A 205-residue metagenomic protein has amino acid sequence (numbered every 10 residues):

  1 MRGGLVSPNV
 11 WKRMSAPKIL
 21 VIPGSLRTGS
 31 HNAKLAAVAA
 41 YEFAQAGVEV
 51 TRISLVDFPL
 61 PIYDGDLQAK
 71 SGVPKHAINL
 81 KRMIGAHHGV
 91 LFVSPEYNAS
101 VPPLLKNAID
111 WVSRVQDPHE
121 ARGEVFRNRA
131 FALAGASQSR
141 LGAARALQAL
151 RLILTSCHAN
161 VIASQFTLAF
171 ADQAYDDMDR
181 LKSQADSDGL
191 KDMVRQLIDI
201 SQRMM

Functional and structural regions predicted by a protein language model:
G3-R13: Short, Lys/Arg-enriched N-terminal segments with co-localized hydrophobic residues within the first ~10-30 amino acids
W11-S15, N160-M205: Glycine-rich phosphate/pyrophosphate-binding loop and the adjoining helix
A16-A46: N-terminal beta1-alpha1 ligand-phosphate binding loop
G24, L55, A136: Cofactor-binding loop segments of dinucleotide-utilizing enzymes, especially the Rossmann-like FAD- and NAD(P)+-binding
A46-T51, A159: A generic structural motif
L55-G72, A174-M178: N-terminal beta-loop-helix "entrance" segment that forms/cooperates in small-molecule cofactor or anionic ligand
G72-C157: Helix-loop-strand module that forms the ligand-binding subsite of alpha/beta enzymes
